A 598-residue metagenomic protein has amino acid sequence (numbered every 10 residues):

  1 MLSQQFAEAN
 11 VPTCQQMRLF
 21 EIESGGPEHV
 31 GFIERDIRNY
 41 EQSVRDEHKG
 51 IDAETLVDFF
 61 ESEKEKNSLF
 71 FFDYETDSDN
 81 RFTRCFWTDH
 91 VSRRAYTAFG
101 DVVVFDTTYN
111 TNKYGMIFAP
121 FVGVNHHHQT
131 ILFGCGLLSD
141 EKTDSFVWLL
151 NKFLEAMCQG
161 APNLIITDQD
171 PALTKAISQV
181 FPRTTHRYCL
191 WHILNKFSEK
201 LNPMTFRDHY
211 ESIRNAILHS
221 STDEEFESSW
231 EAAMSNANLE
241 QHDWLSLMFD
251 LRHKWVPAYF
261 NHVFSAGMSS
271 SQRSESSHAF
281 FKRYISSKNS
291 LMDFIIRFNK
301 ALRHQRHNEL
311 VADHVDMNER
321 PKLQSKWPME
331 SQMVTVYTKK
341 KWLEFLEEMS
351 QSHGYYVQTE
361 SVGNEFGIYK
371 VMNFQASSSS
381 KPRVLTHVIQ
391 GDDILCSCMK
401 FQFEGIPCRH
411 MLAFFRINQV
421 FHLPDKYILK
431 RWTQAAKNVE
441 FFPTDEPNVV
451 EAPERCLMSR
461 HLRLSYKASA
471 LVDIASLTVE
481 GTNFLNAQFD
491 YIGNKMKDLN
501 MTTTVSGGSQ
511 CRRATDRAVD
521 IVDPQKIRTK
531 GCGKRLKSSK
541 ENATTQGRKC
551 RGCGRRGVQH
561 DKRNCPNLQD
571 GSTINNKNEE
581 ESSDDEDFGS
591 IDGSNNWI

Functional and structural regions predicted by a protein language model:
M1-V44: Short, positively charged, Gly/Tyr-enriched micro-motifs that form contact patches at catalytic or ligand/partner
Q4, P12, E21, N151-C158 (+2 more regions): Charge-rich, intrinsically disordered regulatory segments
Q15, E28, F70, F82-R84 (+15 more regions): Core residues of folded domains in eukaryotic genome-function proteins
Q16, F105-Y109, T130, I165-D168 (+5 more regions): Short, conserved catalytic/metal-binding motifs centered on acidic residues
E34-I37, Q129, F133-C135, L164-P171 (+3 more regions): Conserved beta-strand -> loop -> alpha-helix junction used to position metal-binding or nucleic-acid-contacting
S43-F118, V124-N125, W244-F249, F260 (+2 more regions): Structured nucleic-acid-interacting core domains from mobile-element enzymes and related host factors, especially RNase
G50-T76, R183-M248, K254: Surface-exposed, charged/polar loop-rich segments that form substrate/cofactor-binding or regulatory interfaces
N112-Y114, C135-M157: Active-site beta-loop-alpha junctions of metal-dependent nucleic acid enzymes, especially the RNase H-like/DDE
